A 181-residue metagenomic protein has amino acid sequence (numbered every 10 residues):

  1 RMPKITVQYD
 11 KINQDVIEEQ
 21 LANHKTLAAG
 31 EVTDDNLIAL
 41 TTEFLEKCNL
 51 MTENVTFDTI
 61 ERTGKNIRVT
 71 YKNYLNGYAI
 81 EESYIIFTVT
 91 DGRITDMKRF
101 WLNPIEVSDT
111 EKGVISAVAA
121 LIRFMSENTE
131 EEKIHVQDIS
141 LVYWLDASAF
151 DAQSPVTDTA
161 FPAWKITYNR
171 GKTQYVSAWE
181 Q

Functional and structural regions predicted by a protein language model:
R1-M2, C48-I94, V142-T173: Exposed beta-strand-loop-beta-strand "reactive/processing" segments of non-cytosolic proteins
R1-M51, N73-L75: Preferential activation on post-signal-peptide N-terminal prodomains/segments of secreted or lumenal proteins
P3-N23, F87, R93-V114, W179-Q181: A short, surface-exposed interaction/processing loop segment used at functional sites
V7, F57, V136-I139: Generic structural motif
L40, F44, A79-S154, T159: Charged, low-complexity helical/coil segments in non-catalytic cytosolic or luminal regions
